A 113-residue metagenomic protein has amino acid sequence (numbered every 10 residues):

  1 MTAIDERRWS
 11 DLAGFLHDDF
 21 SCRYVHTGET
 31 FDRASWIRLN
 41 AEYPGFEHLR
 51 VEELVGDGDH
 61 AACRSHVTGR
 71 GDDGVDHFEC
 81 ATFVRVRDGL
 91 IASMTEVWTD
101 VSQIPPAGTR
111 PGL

Functional and structural regions predicted by a protein language model:
M1-I4, G14-G28: Short, solvent-exposed secondary-structure junction/capping segments
R23, T27, A34-L113: A beta-strand edge to alpha-helix "cap/lid" segment located at domain peripheries
